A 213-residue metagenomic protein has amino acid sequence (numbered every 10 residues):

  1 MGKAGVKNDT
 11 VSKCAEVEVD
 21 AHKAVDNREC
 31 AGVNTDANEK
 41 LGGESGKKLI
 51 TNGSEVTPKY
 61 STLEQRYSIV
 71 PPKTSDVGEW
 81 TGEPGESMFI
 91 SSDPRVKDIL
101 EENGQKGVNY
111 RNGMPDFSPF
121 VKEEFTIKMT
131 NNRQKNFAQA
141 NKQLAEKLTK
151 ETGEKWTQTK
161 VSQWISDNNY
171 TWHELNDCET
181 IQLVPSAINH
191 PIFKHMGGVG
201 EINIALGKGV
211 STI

Functional and structural regions predicted by a protein language model:
M1-K23, N27-C30: Hydrophobic, gly/ala-rich membrane-insertion helices/peptides used by toxins and envelope proteins
E18, N27-T171, L175-I213: Nuclease and nuclease-like effector domains acting on nucleic acids or nucleotide cofactors
